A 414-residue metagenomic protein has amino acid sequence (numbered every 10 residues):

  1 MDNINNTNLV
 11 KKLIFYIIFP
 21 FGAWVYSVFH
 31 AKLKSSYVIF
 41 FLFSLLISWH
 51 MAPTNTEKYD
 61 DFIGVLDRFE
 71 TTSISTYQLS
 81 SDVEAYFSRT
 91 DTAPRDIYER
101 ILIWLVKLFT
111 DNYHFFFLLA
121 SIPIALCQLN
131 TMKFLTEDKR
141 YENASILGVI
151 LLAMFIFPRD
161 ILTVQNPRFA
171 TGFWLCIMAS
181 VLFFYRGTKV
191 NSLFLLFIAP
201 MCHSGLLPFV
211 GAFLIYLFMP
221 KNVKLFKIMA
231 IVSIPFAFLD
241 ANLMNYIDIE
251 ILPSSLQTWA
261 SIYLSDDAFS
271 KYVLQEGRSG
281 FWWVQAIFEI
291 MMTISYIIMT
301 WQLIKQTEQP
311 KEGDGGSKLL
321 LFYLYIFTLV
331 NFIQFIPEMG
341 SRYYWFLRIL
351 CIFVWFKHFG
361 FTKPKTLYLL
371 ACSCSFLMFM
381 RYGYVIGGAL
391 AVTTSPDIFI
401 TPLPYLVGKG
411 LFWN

Functional and structural regions predicted by a protein language model:
M1-I47: Start-transfer (signal-anchor) and selected internal transmembrane alpha helices of multi-pass inner/ER membrane
N3-I4, S35-S121, Y384-N414: TM-lumen/periplasm interface segments of multi-pass membrane proteins, especially the first transmembrane helix
S35, M132-F155: Transmembrane-helix signature of polytopic, membrane-embedded enzymes that assemble or transfer cell-envelope glycans
E57-L66, E70-S80, P208-S341, G388-W413: Alpha-helical transmembrane segments and terminal signal-anchor/GPI-anchor hydrophobic tails, characterized by long
L119-D138: Transmembrane-helix motifs of polytopic, lipid-linked glycan transferases
I150, P158-C176, C202, T300-T362: Membrane-water interface signatures at transmembrane helix termini and the short loops that connect adjacent helices
C176-N191: Membrane-interface transmembrane helices that cradle and orient dolichyl/undecaprenyl
L196-L214: Transmembrane helices and adjacent periplasmic/lumenal helix-loop junctions of polyprenol-phosphate-dependent
